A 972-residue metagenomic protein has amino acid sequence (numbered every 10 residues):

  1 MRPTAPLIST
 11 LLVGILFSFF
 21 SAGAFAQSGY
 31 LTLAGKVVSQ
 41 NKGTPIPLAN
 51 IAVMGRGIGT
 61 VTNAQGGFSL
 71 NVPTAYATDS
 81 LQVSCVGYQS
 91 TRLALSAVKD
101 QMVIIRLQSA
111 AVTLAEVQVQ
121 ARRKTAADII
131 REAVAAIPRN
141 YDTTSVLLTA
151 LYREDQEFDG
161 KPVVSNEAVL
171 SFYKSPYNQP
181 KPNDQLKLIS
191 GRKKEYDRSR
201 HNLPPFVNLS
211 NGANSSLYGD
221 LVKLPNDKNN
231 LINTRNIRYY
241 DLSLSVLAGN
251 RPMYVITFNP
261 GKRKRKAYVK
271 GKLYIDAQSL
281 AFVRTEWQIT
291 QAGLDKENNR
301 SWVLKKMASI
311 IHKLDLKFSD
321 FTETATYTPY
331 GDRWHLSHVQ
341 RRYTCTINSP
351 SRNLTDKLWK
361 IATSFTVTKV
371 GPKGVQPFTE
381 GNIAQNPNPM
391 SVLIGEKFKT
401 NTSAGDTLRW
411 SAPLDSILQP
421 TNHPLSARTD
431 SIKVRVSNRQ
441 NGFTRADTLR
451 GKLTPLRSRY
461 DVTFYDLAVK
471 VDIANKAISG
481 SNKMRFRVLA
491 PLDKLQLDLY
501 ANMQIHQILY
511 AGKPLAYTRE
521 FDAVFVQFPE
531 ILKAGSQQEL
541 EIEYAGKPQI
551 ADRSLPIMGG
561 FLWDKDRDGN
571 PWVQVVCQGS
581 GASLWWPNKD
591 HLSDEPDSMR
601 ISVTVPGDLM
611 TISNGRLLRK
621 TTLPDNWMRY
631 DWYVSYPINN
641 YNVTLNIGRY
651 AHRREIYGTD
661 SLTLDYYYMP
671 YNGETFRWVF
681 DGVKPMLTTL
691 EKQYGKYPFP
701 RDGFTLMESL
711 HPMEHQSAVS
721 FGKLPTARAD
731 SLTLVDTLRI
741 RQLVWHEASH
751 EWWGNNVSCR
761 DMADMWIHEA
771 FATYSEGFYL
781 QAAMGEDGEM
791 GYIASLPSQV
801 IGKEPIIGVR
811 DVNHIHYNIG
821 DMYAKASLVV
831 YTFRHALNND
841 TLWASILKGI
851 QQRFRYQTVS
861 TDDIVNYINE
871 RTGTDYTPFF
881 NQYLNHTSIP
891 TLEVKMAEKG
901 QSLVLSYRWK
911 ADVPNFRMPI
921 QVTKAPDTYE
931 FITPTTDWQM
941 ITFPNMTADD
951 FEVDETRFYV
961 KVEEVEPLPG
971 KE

Functional and structural regions predicted by a protein language model:
R56-G67: Short, acidic Ser/Thr/Gly-rich low-complexity loop/linker segments typical of extracellular and cell-surface proteins
V112, Q118-Y268, T346-S349, N353-V434: Structured extracytoplasmic
T407-L408, S416, P420-S479, R487 (+4 more regions): N-terminal, polar/Ser/Thr-rich
R445-A446, E541-R649, V953-V960: Extended, low-hydrophobicity, Ser/Thr/Pro/Gly-biased non-transmembrane segments
L495, Y500-D564, D625-N626, T942-M946: A surface-exposed beta-strand-loop module
I601, A651-E751, N755-M765, S775 (+1 more regions): Juxtacatalytic substrate-recognition/specificity segment
P698, I819-L905: Amphipathic alpha-helical substructures
E769-T832, F854: Acidic/His/Gly-enriched intrinsically disordered linker/tail segments that often contain short helix/coil "MoRF-like"
